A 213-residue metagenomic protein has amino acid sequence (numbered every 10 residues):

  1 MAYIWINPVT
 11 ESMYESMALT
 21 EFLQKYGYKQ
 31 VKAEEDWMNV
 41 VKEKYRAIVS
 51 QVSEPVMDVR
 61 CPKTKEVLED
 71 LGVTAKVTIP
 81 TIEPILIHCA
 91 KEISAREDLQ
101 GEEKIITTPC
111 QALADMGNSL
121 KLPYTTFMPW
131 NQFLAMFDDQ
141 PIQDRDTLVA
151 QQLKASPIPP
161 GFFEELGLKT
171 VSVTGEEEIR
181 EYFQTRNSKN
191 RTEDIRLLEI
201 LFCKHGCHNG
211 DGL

Functional and structural regions predicted by a protein language model:
M1-L213: Iron-sulfur-associated redox domains of electron-transfer enzymes in respiratory and anaerobic energy metabolism
